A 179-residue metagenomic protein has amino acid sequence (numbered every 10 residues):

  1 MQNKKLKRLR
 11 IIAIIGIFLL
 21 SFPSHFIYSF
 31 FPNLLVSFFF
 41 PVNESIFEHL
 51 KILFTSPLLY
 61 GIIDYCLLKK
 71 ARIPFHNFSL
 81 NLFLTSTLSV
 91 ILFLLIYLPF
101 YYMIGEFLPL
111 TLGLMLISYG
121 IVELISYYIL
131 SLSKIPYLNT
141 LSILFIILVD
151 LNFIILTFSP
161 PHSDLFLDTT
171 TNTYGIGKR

Functional and structural regions predicted by a protein language model:
M1-A13: N-terminal membrane topogenic signal
G16-P32, I154-P160: Alpha-helical transmembrane segments of multi-pass membrane proteins
S21, Y60, D64, N81-L98: Small-polar-interrupted transmembrane alpha-helices in polytopic inner-membrane proteins
S37-S45, M103-L116, T169-T171: Non-cytosolic membrane-interface motifs at loop->transmembrane helix junctions
F38-I52, Y174-R179: Short aromatic-rich membrane-water interface segments that cap or initiate transmembrane helices in multi-pass membrane
K51-D64, L116-Y128: Hydrophobic cores of alpha-helical transmembrane segments in multi-pass inner/ER membrane proteins, independent
S86-F93, L112-Y128, I147-N152: Hydrophobic alpha-helical membrane segments
L130-R179: Terminal transmembrane helical module of multi-pass membrane proteins
